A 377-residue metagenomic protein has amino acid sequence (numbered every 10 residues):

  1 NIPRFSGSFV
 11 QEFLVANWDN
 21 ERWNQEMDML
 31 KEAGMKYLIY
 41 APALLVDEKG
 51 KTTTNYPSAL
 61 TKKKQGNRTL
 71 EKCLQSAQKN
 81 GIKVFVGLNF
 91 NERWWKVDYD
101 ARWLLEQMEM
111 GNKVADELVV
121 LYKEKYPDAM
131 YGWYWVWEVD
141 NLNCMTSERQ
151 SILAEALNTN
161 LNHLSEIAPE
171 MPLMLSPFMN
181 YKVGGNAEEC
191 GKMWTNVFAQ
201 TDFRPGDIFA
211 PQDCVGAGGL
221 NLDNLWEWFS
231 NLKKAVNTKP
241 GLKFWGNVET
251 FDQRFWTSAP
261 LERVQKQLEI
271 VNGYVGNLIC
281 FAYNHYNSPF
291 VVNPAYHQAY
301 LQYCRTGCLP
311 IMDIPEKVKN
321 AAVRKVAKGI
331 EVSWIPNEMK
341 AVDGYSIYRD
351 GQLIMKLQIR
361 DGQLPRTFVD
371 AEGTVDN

Functional and structural regions predicted by a protein language model:
W23-R93, R149-L175, N224-E227, N231: Aromatic-lined substrate-binding rim segments of carbohydrate-active enzymes
Y37-L38, G206-L222, W228-M312: Substrate-binding cleft of secreted/luminal carbohydrate-active enzymes
Q65-N80, D100-G132, N160-H163, C190-D202 (+1 more regions): An active-site-proximal structural segment forming one wall of the substrate-binding cleft that immediately precedes
N89-R93, V114-R149, F209-A210: Active-site groove signature of glycoside hydrolases
D128-N141, L175-M179, C190-D223, Y283: Aromatic- and acid-rich polysaccharide-binding/catalytic face of secreted or lumenal carbohydrate-active enzymes
Y303-V342, V375: Pro/Thr/Ser/Gly-rich low-complexity, intrinsically disordered linker/stalk tracts
N337-L353: Solvent-exposed loop/turn segments flanking beta-strands in beta-repeat/beta-sandwich domains
D370-N377: Beta-strand-rich modules
